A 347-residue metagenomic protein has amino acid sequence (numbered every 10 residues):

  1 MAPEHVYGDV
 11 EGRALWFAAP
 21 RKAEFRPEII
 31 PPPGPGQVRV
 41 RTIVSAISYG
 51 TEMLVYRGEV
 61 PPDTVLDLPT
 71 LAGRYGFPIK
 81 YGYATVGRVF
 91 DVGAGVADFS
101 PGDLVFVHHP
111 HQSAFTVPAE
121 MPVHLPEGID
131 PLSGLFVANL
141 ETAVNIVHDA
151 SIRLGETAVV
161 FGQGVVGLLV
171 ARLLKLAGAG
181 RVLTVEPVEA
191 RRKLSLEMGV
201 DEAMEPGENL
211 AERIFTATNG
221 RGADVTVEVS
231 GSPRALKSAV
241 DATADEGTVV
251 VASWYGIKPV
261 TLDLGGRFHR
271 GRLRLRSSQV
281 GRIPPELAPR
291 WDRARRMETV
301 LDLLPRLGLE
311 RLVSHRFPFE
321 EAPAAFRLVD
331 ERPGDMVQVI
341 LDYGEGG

Functional and structural regions predicted by a protein language model:
E28-T85: N-terminal glycine-rich beta->alpha transition that marks the start or flank of a dinucleotide-binding site
Y81-H108: A glycine-/small-residue-rich N-terminal strand-loop-strand element that serves as the cofactor-binding glycine loop
H108-A119: A structural motif shared across PLP-dependent enzymes of the aminotransferase-like
D130-E208, E212: Mid-domain Rossmann-like dinucleotide-binding core that forms the NAD(H)/NADP(H) cofactor-binding site
M198-R276: Glycine-rich cofactor phosphate-binding loops and adjacent beta1-alpha1 units of small-molecule cofactor enzyme domains
G220, L262-V313, A324: C-terminal substrate-binding/catalytic core of Rossmann-like NAD(P)-dependent dehydrogenases/reductases
